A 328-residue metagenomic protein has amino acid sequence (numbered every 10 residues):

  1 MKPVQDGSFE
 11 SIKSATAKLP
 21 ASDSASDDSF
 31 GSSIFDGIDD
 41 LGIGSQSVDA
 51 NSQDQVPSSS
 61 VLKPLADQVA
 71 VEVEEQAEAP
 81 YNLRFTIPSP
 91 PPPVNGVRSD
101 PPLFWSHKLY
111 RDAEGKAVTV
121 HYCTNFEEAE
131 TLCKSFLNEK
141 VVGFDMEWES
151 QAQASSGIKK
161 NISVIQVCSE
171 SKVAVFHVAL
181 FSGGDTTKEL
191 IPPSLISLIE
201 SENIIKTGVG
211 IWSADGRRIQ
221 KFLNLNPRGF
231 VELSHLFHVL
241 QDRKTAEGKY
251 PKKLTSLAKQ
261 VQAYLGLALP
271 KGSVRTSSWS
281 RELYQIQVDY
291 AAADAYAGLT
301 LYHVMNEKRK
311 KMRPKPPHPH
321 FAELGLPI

Functional and structural regions predicted by a protein language model:
M1-V142, S182, R313, L326-I328: N-terminal accessory regions of nucleic-acid-interacting proteins
S8-S11, S33, S58, D185 (+4 more regions): Serine/threonine-rich low-complexity intrinsically disordered regions
A117-T124, E128-E130, L137-V141, E149-A293 (+1 more regions): Conserved DEDDh/DEDDy metal-dependent 3′-5′ exonuclease domain
Y296-I328: Acidic two-metal-ion nuclease catalytic site recognized across multiple nuclease folds, prominently DnaQ/RNase D-T
